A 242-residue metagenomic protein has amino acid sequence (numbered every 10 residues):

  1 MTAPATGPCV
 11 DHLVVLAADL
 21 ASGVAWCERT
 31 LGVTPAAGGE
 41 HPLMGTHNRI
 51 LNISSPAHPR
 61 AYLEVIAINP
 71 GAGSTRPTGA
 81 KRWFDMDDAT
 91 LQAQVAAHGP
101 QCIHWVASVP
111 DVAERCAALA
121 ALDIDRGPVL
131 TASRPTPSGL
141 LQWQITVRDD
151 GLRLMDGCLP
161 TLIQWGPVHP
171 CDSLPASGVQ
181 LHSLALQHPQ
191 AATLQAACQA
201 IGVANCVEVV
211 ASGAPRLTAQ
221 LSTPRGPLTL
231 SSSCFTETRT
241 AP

Functional and structural regions predicted by a protein language model:
T2-V10, V15-P35, I53-P242: Glyoxalase I/VOC metalloenzyme domain signal
A36-R49: Short, surface-exposed recognition loops and adjoining beta-strand edges that mediate ligand/DNA contacts, enriched
